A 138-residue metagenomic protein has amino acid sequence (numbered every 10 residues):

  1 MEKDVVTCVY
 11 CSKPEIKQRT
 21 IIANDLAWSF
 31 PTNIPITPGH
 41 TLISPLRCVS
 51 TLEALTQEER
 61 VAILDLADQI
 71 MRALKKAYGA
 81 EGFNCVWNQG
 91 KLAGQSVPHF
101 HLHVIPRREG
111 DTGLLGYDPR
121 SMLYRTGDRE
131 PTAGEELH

Functional and structural regions predicted by a protein language model:
M1-H138: HIT superfamily nucleotide-processing domains
